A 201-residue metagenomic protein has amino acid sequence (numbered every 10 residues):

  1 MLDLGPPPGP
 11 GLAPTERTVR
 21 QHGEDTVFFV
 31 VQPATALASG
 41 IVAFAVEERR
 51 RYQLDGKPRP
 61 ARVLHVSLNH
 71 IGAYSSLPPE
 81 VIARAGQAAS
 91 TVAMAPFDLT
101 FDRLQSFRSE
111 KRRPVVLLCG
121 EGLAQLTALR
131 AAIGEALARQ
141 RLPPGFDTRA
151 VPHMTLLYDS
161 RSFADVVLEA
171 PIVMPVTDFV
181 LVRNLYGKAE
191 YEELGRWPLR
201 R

Functional and structural regions predicted by a protein language model:
M1-R201: Histidine-dependent nucleotide/RNA phosphoesterase domain, centered on the 2H-phosphoesterase fold with its duplicated
